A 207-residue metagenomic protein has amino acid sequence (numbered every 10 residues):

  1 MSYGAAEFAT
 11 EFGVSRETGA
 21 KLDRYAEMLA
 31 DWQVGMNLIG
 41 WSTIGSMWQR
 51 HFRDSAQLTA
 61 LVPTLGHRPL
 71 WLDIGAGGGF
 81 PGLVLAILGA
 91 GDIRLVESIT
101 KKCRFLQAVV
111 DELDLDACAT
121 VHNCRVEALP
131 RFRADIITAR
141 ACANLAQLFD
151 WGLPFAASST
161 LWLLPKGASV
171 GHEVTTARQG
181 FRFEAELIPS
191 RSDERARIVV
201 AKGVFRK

Functional and structural regions predicted by a protein language model:
M1-L72, K101-L115: Class I SAM-dependent transferase core
L29, L85, K166: Residue-level signal for inorganic ion chemistry
A56-A134, T138, F149: Conserved SAM/SAH cofactor-binding pocket of Class I
G91-R94, G167-K207: Active-site capping/gating segments
S98, V126, C142, P165-S169: Short strand-turn motif at the edge of the Rossmann-like AdoMet-binding core
V121, S159-L164, A185: Short hydrophobic/aromatic-enriched beta-strand-loop microsegments
A139-A146, L153: Alpha-helical transmembrane segments of helical membrane proteins, especially in multi-pass transport, channel
F149-W162: A short glycine-rich, Lys/Arg-flanked "PGG" loop and its adjoining helix->strand segment in the class I
